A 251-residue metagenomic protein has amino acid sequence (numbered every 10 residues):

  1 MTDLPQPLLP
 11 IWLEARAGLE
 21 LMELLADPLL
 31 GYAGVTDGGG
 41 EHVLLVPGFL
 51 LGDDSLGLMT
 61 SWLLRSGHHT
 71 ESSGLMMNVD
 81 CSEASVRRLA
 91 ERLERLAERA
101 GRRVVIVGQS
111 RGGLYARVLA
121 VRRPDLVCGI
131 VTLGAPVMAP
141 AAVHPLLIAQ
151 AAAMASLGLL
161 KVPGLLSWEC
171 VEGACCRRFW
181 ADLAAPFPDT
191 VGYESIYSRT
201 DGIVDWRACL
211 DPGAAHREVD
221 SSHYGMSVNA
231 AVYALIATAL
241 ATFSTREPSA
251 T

Functional and structural regions predicted by a protein language model:
M1-L44, L50-W62, S66, R99 (+1 more regions): Flexible, membrane-associating and regulatory peripheral segments of lipid-active enzymes
T2-L8, Y32-A33, S66-H68, Q150-L159 (+1 more regions): A broad, low-specificity signal for short, low-complexity segments enriched in glycine/proline and polar/charged
G31-G34, G38, L45, L64 (+4 more regions): Amphipathic, alpha-helical segments enriched in basic
A33, H69-T70, A116, E194 (+1 more regions): Compositionally biased, intrinsically disordered low-complexity regions enriched in proline and serine
E41-D54, L58, L64-N78, S82-A181: Serine-dependent carboxylesterase/thioesterase catalytic core of lipase-like alpha/beta-hydrolase/SGNH enzymes
V121-R122, V127-T251: Helical cap/lid subdomain of alpha/beta-hydrolase-fold lipid enzymes that gates access to the catalytic pocket
